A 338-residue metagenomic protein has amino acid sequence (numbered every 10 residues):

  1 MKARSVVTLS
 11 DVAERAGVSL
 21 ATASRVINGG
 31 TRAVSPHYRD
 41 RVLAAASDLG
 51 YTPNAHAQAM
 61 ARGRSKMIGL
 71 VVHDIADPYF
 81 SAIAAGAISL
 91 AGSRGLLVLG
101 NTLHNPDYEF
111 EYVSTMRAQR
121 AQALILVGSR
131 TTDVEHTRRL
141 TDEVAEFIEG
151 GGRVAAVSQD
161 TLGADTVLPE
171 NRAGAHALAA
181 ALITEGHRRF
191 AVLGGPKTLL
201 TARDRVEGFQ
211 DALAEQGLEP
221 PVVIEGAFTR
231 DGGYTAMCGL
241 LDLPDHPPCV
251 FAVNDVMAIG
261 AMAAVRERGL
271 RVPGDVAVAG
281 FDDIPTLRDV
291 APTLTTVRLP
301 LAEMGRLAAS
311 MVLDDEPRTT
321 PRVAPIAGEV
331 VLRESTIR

Functional and structural regions predicted by a protein language model:
M1-K2, D48, S89-R94, V134 (+1 more regions): Bacterial carbohydrate/catabolite-sensing allosteric modules
M1-K66: N-terminal helix-turn-helix DNA-binding module of bacterial transcription factors
T22-S24, R62-D74, A181, R189-G195: Short beta-strand segments enriched in small/hydrophobic residues
I27-A33, G128-E143: Short, flexible, glycine-rich and Lys/Arg-enriched loop motifs at helix boundaries that contact anionic partners
N28-G29, D74, L103-H104, R130-V134 (+1 more regions): Short histidine/acidic/glycine/proline-rich micro-motifs that form metal- and phosphate-coordinating active-site loops
P36-D40, L49-A123, R130, E207-Q210: Amphipathic helical "hinge" segments at domain boundaries
